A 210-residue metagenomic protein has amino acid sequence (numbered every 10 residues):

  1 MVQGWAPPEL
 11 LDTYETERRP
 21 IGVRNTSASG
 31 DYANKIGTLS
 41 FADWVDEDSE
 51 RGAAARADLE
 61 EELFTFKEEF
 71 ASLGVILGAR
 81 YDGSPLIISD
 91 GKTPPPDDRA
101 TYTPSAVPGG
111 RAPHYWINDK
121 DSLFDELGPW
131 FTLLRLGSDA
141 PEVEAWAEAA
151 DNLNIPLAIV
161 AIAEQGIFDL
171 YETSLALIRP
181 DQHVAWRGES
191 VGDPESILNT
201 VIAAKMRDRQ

Functional and structural regions predicted by a protein language model:
V2-Q210: Helical substrate-recognition/capping region of FAD-dependent monooxygenase/halogenase enzymes
